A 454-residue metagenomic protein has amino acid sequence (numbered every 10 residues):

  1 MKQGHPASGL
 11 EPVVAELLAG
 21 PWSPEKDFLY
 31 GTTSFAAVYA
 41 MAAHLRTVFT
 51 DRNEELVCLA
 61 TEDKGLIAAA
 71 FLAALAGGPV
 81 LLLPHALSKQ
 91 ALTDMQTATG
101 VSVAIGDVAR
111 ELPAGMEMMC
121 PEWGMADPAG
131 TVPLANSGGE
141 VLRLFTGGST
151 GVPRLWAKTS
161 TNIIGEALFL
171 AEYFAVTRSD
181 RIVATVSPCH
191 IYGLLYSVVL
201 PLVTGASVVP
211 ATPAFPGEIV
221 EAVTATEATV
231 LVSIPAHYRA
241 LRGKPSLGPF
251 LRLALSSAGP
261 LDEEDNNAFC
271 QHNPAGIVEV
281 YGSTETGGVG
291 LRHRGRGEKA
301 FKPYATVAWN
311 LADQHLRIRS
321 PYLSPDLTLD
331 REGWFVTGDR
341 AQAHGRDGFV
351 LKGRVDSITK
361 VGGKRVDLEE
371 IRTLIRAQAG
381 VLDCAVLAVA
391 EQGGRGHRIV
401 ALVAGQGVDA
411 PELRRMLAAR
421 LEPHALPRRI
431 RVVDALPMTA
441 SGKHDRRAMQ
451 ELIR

Functional and structural regions predicted by a protein language model:
G4-A15, A19-W22, D27, W123-F145 (+1 more regions): Conserved pre-ATP/AMP-binding loop-to-beta segment of ANL
P6-D51, E62, T93, K158-T161: Conserved AMP-binding/adenylate-forming core of the ANL superfamily
S34-A36, P133, V141-L168: Conserved AMP-binding A3 loop
T47-L87, D180, A184-P188, R365: Conserved AMP-binding/adenylate-forming
I164-R181, C189-V230: Conserved AMP-binding/adenylation subdomain of ANL enzymes
V230, R242-E298, A308: Gly/Ser/Thr-rich phosphate-binding loop
R340-A425: AMP-binding/adenylate-forming catalytic core of the ANL superfamily
L421-H444: AMP-binding/adenylate-forming catalytic domain of the ANL superfamily
